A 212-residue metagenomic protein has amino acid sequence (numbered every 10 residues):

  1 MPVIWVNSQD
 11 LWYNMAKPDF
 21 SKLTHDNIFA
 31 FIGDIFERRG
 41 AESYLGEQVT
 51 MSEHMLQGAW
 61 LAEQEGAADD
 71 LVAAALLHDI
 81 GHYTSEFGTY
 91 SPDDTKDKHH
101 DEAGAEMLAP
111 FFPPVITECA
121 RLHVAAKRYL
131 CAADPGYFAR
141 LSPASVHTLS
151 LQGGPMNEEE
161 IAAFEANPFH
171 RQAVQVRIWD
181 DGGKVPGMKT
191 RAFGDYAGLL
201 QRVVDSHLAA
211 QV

Functional and structural regions predicted by a protein language model:
P2-V212: Metal-dependent phosphohydrolase cores
